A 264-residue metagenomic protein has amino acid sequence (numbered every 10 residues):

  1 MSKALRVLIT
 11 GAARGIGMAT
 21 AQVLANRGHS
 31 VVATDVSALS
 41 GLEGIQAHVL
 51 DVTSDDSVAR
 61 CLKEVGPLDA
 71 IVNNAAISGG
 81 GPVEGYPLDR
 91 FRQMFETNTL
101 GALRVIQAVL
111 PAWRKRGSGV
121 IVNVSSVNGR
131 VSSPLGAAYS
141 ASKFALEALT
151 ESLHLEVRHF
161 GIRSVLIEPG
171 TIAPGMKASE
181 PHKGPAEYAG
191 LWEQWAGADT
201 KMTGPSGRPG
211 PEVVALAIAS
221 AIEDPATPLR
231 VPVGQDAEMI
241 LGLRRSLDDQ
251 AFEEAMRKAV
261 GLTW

Functional and structural regions predicted by a protein language model:
A13-R14: Conserved glycine-rich cofactor-binding loop
V49-R60, L88: The beta1-alpha1 cofactor-binding region of Rossmann-like NAD(H)/NADP(H)-dependent oxidoreductases
N74-G79: Conserved NAD(P)H cofactor-binding loop of Rossmann-fold oxidoreductase domains
P82-V83, R90-R92: Substrate-binding pocket helix/loop in short-chain dehydrogenase/reductase
I106, S142: Active-site helix of classical SDR
S126: Residue(s) in the substrate-gating loop at a strand-loop-helix junction that position the organic substrate next
H159-P228: SDR active-site lid
